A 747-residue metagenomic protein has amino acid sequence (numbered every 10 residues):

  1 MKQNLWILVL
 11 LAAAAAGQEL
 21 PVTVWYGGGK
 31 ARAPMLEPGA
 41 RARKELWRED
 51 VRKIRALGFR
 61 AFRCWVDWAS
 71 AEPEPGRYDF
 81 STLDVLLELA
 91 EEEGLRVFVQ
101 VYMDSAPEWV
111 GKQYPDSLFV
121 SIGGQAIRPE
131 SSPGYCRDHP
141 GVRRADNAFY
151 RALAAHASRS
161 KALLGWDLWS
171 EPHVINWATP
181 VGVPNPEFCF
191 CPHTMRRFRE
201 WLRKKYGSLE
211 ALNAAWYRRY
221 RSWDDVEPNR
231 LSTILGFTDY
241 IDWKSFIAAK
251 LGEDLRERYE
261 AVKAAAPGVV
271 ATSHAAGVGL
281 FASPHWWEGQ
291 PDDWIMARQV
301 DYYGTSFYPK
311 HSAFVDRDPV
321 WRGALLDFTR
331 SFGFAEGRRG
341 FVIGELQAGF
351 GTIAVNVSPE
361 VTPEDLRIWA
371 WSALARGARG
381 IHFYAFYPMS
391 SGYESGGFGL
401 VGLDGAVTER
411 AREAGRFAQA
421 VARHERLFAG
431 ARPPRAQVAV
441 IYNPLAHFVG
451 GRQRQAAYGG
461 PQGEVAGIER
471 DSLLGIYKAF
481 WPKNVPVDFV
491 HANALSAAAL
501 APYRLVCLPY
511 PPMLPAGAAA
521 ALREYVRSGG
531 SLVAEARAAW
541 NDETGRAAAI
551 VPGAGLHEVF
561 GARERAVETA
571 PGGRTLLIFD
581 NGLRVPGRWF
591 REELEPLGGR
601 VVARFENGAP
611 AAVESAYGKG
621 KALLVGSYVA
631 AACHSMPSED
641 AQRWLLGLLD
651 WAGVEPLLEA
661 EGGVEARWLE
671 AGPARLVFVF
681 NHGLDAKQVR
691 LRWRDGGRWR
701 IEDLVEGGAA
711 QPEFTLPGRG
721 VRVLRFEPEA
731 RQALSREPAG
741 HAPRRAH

Functional and structural regions predicted by a protein language model:
V9-G17: Hydrophobic h-region of N-terminal signal peptides that target proteins for export in Gram-negative bacteria
G17-R60, L427-A429: N-terminal carbohydrate-binding accessory modules
K30-A42, V66-S81, R128-N147, F237-G252 (+6 more regions): The substrate-binding groove and active-site-proximal loops of carbohydrate-active enzymes, especially glycoside
W47-G124, R151-A154, G252-A266: Aromatic-lined substrate-binding rim segments of carbohydrate-active enzymes
G124-R322: Polysaccharide-binding and catalytic clefts of secreted carbohydrate-active enzymes
T272-G475, A566-P571, I578-D580, P586-R588 (+6 more regions): Hydrophobic targeting/anchoring helices
A479-A499: A short, well-structured beta->alpha microelement
P509-H747: A conserved amphipathic helix/loop scaffold that creates a polar/acidic microenvironment used either to coordinate
